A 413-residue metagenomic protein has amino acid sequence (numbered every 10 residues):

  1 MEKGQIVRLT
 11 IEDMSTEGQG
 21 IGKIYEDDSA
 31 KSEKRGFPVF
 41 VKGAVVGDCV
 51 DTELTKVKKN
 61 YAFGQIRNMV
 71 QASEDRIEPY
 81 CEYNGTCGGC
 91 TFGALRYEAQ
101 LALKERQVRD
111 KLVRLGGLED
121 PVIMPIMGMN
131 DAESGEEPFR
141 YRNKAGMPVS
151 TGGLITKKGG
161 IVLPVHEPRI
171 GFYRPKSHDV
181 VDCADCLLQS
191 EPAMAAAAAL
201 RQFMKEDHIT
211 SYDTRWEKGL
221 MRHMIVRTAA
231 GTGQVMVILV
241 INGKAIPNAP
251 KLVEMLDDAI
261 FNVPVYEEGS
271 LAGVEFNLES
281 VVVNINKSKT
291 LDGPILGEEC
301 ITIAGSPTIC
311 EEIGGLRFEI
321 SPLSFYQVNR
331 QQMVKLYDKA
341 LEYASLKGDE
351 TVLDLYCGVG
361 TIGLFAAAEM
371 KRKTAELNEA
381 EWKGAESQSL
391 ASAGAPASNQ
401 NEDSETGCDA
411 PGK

Functional and structural regions predicted by a protein language model:
M1-E376, W382, L390, E402-K413: Accessory RNA-recognition modules of RNA-modification enzymes
G384, S392-P396: Compositionally biased low-complexity segments enriched in histidine and/or tyrosine
